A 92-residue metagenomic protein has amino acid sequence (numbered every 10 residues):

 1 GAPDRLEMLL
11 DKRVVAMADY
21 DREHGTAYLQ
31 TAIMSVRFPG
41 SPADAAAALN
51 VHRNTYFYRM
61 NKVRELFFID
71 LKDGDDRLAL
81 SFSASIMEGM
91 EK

Functional and structural regions predicted by a protein language model:
G1-K92: Cytosolic nucleotide-utilizing catalytic cores of signal-transduction proteins
